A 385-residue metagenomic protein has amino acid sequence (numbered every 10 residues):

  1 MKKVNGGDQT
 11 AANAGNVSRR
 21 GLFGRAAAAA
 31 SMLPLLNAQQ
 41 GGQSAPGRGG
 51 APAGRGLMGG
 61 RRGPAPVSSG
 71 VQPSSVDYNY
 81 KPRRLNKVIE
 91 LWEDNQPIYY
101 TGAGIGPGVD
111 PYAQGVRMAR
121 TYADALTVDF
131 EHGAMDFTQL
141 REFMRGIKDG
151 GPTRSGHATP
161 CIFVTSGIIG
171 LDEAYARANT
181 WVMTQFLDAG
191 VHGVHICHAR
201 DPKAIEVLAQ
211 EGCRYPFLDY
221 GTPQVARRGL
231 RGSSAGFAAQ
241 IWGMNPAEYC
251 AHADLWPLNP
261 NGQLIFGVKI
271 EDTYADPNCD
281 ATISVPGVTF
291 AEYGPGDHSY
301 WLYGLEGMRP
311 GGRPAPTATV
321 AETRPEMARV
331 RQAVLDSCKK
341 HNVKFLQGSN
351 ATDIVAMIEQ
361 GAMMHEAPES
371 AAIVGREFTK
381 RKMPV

Functional and structural regions predicted by a protein language model:
M1-G21, A28-S31, D129: N-terminal secretory signal peptides
G15-G21, S31-G47, G56: N-terminal twin-arginine translocation
G59-G102, Y249-N261: N-terminal amphipathic alpha-helix/helix-capping segment at the start of soluble metabolic enzymes
K81, A134-G150, Y175-A178, A199-G221 (+3 more regions): Active-site-adjacent beta->alpha loops and helix N-cap segments on the catalytic face of soluble alpha/beta enzymes
I105-A119, Y175-Q185, Y274-A281, N350-I354: Short, acidic/polar
Q139-I168, C213-T222, T319-H341: Alpha-helix-loop-beta-strand connector modules within alpha/beta enzyme cores
R154-I205, R214: Active-site beta->alpha loop and helix N-cap motifs at the rims of alpha/beta catalytic domains
I196, R200-N278: Conserved anion-binding
